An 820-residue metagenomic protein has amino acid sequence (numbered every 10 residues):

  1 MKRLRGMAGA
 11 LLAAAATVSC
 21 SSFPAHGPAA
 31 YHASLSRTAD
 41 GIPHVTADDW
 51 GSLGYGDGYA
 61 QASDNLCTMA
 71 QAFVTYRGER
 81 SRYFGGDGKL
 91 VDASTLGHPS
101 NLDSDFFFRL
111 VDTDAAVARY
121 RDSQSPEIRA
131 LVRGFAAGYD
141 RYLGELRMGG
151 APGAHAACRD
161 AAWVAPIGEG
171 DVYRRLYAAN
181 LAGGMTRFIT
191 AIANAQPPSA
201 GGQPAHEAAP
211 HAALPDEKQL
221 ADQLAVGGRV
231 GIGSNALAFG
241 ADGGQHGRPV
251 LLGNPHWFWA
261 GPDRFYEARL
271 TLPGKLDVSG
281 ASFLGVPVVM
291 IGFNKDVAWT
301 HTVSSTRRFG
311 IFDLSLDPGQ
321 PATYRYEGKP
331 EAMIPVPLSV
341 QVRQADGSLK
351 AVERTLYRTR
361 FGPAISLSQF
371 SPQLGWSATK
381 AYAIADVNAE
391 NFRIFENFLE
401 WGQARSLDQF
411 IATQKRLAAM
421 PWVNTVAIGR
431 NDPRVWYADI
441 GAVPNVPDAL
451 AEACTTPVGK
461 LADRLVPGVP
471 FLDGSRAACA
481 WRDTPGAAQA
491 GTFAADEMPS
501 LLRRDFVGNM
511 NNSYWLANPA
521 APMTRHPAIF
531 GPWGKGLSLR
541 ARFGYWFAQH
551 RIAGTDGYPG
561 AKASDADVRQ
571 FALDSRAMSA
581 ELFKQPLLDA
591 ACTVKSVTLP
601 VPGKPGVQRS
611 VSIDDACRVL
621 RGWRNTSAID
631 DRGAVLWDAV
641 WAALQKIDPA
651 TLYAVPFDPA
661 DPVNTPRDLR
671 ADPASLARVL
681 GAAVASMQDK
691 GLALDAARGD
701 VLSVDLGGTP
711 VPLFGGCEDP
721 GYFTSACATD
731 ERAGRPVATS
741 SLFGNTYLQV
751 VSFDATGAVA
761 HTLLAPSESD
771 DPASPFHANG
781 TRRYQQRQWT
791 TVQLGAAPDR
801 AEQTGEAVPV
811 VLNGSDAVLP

Functional and structural regions predicted by a protein language model:
M1-A8: Bacterial N-terminal signal peptides that target proteins for export
F23-G261, L270-K275, S279-S282, V286-V288 (+3 more regions): Substrate-recognition/specificity elements adjacent to catalytic centers across diverse enzyme folds
A47, S52-L96, T300-A351, T355 (+2 more regions): Gly/Pro-rich active-site capping loops and adjacent beta-alpha segments that organize cofactor/substrate pockets
L272-P273, D277-S282, G292-V297, H301-L465: Glycine- and hydrophobic-rich flexible loops that cap the catalytic core of alpha/beta enzyme folds
F309, K380, L417-G554, L644: Hydrophobic alpha-helical segments
W436, N445-E452, V601-E718: A terminal-accessory region detector
N512, A517-P600, P605, R609 (+1 more regions): Terminal end segments
